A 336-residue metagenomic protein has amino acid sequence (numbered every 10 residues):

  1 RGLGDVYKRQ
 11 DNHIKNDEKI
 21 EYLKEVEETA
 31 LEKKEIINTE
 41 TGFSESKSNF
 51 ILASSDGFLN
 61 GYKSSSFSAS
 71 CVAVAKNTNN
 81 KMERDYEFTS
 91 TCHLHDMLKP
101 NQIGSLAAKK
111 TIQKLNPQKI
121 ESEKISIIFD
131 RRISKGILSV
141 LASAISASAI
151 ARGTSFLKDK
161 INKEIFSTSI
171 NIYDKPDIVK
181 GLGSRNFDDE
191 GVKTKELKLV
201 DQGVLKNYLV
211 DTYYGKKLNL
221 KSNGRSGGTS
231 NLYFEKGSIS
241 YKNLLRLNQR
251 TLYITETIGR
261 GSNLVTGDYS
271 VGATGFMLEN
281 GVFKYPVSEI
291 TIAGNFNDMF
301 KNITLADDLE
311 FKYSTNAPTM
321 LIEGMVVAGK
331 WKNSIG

Functional and structural regions predicted by a protein language model:
R1-R185, V192, D201-V204, V282 (+1 more regions): Active-site bordering "gate/hinge" segments that shape substrate access to catalytic or cofactor-binding pockets
K160-G336: Dual-mode signal for accessory low-complexity, basic/Gly-rich regions
